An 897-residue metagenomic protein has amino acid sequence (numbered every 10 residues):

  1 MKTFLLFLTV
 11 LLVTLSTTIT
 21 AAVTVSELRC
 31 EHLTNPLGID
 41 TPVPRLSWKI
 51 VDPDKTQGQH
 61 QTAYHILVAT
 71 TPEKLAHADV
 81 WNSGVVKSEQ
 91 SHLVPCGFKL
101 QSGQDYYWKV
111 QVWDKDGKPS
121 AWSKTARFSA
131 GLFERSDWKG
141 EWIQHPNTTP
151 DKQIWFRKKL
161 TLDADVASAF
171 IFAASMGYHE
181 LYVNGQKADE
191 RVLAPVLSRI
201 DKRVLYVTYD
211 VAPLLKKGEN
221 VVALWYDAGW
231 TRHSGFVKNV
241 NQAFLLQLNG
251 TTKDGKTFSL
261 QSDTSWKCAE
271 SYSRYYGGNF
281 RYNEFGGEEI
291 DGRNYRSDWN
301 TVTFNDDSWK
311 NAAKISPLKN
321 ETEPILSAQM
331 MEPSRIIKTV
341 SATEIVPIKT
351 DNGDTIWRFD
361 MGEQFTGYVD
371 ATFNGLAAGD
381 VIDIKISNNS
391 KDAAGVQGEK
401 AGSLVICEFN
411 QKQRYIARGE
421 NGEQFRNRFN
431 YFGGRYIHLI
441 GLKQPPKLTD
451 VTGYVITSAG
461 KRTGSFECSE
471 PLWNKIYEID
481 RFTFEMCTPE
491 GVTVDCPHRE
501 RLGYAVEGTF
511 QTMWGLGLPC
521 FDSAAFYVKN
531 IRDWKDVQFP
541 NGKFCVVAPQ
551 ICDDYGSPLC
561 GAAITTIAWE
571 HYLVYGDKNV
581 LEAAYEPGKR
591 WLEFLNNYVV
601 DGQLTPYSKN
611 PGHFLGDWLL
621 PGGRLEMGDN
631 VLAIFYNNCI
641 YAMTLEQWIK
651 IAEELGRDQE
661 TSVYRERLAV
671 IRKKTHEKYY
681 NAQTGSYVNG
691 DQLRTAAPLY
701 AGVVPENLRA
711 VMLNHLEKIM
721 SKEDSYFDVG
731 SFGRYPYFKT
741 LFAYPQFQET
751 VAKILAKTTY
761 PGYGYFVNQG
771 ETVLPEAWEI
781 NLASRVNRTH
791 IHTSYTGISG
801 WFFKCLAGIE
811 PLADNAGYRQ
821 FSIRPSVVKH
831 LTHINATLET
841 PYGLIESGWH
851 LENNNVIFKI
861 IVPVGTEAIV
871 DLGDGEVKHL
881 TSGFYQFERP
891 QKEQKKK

Functional and structural regions predicted by a protein language model:
M1-T24: Bacterial Sec-dependent N-terminal signal peptides
V23-D105, K109-P497, V506-E507, D522-V528 (+3 more regions): Extracellular/oxidizing-compartment recognition motifs
A169-A173, Y368-N388, F429, I440 (+6 more regions): Alpha-helical support elements that line or immediately flank enzyme active sites and cofactor-binding pockets
Y178, A243-Q247, Q261-S271, P446-I479 (+5 more regions): Active-site acid/base region of carbohydrate-active enzymes
H179, K187-E190, A194-P195, N530-W534 (+5 more regions): Active/binding-pocket-proximal capping segment
V222, F285-I290, R499-E500, A505 (+8 more regions): C-terminal capping/lid segments that line or modulate ligand- or cofactor-binding pockets
N241, L245-Q247, L260-Q261, S265-W299 (+4 more regions): Non-catalytic C-terminal accessory modules of carbohydrate-active enzymes
